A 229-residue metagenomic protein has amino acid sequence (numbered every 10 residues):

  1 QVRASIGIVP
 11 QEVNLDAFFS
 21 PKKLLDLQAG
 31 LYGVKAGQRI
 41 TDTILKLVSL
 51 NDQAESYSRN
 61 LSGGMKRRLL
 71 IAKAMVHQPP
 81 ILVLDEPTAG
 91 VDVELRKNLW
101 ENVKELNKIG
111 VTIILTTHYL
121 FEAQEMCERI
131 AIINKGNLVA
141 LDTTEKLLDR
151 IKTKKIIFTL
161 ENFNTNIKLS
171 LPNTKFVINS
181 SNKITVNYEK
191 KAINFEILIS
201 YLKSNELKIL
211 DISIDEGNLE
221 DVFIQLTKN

Functional and structural regions predicted by a protein language model:
D26, G30-Q53: Conserved ABC ATPase "signature" region
Y57-L61: Conserved ABC ATPase signature
I71: Hydrophobic anchor residue at the start of the ABC signature
Q78: Conserved catalytic motifs of ABC-family nucleotide-binding domains
L82-D85: Catalytic Walker B motif of ABC-type/P-loop ATPase nucleotide-binding domains
W100-E189: ABC transporter nucleotide-binding domain
K191-N229: C-terminal coupling/interaction segments
